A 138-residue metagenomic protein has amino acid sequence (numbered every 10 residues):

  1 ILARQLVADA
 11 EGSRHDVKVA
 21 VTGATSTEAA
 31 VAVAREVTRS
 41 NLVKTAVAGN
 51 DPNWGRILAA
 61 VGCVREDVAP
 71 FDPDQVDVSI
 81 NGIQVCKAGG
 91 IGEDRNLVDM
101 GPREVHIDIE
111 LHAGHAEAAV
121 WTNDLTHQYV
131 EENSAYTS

Functional and structural regions predicted by a protein language model:
I1-L42: N-terminal glycine-/lysine-enriched basic segments
G23, V31-S138: Internal helix-turn-beta structural module
